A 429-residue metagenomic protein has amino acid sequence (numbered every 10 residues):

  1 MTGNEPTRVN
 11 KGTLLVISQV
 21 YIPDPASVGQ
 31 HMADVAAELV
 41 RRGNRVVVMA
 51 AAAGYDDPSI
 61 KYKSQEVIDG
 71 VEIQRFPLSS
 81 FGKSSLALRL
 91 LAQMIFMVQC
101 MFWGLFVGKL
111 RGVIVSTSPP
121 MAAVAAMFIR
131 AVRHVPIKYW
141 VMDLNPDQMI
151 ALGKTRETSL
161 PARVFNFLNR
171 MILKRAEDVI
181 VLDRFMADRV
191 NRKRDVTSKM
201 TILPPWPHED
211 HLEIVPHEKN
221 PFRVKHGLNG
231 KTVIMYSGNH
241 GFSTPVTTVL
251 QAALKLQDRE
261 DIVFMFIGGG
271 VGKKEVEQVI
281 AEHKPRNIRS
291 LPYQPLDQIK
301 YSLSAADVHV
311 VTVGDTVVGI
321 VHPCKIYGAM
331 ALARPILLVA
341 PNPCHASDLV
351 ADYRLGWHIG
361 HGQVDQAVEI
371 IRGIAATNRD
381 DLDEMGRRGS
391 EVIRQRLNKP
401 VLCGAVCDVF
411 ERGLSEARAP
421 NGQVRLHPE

Functional and structural regions predicted by a protein language model:
M1-E72, R418-E429: N-terminal subdomain of nucleotide-sugar transferases
A52, F185, P205-W206: Carbohydrate-associated surface elements
K61, N191-T197, P207-V224, P245: Acidic anion/phosphate-binding donor-loop and adjacent secondary structure in glycosyltransferase catalytic cores
L105, M121-V124, F128-V132, S159-V181: Membrane-proximal helix-turn-helix segments that form the acceptor-binding/catalytic region of lipid-linked
P207, L228-T244, L250-A253, M265: Conserved donor-binding/catalytic core segment of Leloir-type glycosyltransferases
T244, P292-S304, H309-M330, P335-D348: Nucleotide-sugar-dependent
D261, I267-G268, K273-K300: Nucleotide-activated donor-binding/catalytic signature segment of Leloir-type glycosyltransferases, i.e., the conserved
G373, D381-Q395: A short, well-ordered alpha-helix in the C-terminal region of glycosyltransferases
